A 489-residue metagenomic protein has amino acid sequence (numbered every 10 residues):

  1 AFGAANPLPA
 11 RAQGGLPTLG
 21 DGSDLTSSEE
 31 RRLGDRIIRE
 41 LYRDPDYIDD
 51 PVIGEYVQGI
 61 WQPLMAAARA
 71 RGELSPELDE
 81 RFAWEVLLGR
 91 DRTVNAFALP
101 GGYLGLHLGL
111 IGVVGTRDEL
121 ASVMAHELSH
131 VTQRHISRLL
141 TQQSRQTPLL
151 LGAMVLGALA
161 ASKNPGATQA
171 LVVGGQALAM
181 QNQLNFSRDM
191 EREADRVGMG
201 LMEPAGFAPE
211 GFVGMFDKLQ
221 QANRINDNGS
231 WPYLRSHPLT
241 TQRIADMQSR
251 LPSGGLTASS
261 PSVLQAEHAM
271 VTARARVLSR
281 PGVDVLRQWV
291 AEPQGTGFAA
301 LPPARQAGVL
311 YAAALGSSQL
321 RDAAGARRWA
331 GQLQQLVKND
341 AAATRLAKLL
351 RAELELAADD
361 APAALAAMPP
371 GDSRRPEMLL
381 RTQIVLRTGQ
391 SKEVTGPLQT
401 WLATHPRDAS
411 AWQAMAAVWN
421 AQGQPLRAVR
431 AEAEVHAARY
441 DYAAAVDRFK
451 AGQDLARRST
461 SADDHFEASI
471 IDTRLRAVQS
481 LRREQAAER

Functional and structural regions predicted by a protein language model:
A1-F97, M180, A222-R224, R327 (+4 more regions): Hydrophobic or amphipathic, alpha-helical segments that drive membrane association/targeting
G20-D21, Y47, E55, A70-E73 (+2 more regions): Extracytoplasmic and endomembrane cell-envelope/extracellular-matrix remodeling and assembly machinery
G105, E119-E127, V131, V173 (+1 more regions): Short alpha-helical catalytic segment bearing the HExxH-like zincin motif of zinc-dependent metalloproteases
G105-S122, L184-D189: Short pre-active-site segment immediately N-terminal to the catalytic Zn-binding motif
G115-E119, L128-R145, K163: Catalytic Zn2+-binding segment of zinc metalloproteases
L140-G152, A167-A170, G206-F216: Acidic/histidine metal-binding catalytic segments
P148-K163, A170-L178: Membrane-active amphipathic alpha-helices enriched in small hydrophobic residues
